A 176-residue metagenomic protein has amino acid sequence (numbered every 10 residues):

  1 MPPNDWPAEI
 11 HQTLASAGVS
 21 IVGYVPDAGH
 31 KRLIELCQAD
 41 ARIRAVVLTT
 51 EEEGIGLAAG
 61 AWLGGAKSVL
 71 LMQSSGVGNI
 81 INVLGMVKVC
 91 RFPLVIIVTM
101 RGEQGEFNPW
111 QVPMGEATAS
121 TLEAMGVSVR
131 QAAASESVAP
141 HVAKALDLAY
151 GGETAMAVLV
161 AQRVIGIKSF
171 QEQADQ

Functional and structural regions predicted by a protein language model:
M1-Q176: Thiamine diphosphate
